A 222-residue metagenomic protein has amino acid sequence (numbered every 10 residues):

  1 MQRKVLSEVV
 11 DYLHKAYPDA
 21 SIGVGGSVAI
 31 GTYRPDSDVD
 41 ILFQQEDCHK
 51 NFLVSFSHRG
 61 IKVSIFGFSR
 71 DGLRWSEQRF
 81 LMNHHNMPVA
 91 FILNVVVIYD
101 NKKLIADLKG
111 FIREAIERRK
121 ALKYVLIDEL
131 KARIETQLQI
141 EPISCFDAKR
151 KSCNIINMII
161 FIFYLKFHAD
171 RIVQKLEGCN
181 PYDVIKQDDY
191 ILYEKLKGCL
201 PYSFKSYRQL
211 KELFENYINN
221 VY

Functional and structural regions predicted by a protein language model:
M1-S37, L42-A90: Metal-dependent nucleotidyltransferase catalytic core
Y12-K15, A20, N101, V184 (+2 more regions): Short linear motifs in intrinsically disordered/low-complexity regions
I22, I41-F43, V89, V97 (+5 more regions): Low-complexity, compositionally biased segments
N51, N83-N86, N94, N101 (+3 more regions): Detector for Asparagine
V54-S55, I61-I143: Conserved NTP/Mg2+-binding pocket subregion across the NTase superfamily
E117-Y222: Conserved nucleotidyltransferase catalytic core and NTase-mimicking acidic/glycine-rich helix/loop elements in nucleic
